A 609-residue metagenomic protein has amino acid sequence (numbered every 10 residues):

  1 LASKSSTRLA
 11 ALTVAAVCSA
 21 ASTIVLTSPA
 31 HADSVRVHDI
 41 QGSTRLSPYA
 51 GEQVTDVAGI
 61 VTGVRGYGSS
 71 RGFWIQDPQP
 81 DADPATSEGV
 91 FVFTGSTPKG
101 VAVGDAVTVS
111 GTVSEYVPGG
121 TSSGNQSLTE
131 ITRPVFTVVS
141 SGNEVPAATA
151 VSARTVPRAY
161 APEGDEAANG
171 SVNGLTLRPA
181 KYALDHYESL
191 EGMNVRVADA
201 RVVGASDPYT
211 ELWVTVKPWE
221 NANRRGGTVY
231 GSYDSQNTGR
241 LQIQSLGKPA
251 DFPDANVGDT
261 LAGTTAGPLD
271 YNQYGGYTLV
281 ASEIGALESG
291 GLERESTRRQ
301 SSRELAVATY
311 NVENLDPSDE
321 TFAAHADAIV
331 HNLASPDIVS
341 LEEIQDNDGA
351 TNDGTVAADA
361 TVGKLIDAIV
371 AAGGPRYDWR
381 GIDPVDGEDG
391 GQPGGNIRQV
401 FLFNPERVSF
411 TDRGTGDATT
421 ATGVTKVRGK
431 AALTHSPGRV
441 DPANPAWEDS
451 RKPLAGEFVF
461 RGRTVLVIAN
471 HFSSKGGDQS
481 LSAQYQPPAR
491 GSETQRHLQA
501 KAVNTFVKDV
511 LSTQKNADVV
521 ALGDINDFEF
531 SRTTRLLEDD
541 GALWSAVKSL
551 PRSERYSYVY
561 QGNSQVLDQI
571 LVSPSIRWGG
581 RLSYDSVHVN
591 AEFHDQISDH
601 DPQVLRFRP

Functional and structural regions predicted by a protein language model:
L1-A32: Secretory targeting and sorting signals
K4, A16-C18, A32, P253 (+3 more regions): Short, functionally important structural connectors and interaction interfaces within domains
T27, H38-Q41, Q345, V559-Q561: Generic, ordered loop/turn and secondary-structure boundary motif
D33-I338, T419-G423, G429-K452, R496 (+1 more regions): Extended non-catalytic accessory segments flanking core domains
T278-P609: Divalent cation-coordinating acidic motifs and surrounding scaffolds that mediate Ca2+/Mg2+/Mn2+/Zn2+-dependent binding
